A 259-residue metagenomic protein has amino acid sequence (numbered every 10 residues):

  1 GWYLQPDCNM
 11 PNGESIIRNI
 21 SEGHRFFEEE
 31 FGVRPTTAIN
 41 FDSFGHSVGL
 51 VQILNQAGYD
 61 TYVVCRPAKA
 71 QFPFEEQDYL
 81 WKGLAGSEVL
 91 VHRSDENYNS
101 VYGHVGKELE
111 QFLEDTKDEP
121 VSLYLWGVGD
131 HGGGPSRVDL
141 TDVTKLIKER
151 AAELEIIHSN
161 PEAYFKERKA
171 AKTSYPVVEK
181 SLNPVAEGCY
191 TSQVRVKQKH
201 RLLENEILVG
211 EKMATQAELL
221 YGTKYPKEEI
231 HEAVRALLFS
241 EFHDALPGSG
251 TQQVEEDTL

Functional and structural regions predicted by a protein language model:
G1-L259: Catalytic-domain carbohydrate-binding cleft regions of carbohydrate-active enzymes
